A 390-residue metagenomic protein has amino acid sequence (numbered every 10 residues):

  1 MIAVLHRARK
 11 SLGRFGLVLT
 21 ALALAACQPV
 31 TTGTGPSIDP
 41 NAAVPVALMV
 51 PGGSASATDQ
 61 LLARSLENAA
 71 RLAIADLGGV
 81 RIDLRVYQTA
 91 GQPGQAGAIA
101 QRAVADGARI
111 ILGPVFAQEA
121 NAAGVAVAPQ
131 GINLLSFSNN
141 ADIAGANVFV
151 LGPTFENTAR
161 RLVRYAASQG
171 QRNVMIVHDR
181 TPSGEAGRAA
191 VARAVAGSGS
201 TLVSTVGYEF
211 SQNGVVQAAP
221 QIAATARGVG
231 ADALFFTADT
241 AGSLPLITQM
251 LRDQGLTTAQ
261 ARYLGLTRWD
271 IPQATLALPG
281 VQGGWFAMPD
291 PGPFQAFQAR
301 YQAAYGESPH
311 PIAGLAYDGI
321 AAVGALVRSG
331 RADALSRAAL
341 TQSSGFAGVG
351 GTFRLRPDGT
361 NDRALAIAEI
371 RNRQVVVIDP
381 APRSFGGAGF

Functional and structural regions predicted by a protein language model:
A23-A26: C-terminal motif of bacterial Sec signal peptides marking the signal peptidase cleavage site
Q28-T31: Bacterial signal peptide processing site
L61, S65, D76, V80-D142: Beta-alpha junction/loop-to-helix N-cap segments that form part of ligand/metal-binding clefts
A103-V115, L134-F137, M175-H178, V229-S243 (+2 more regions): Periplasmic-binding protein-like
N133-L135, D142-Y165, H178, L278-D290: Short beta-strand elements at the ligand-binding edges of bilobed clamshell
G152-G207: An alpha-beta-alpha
L244-Y317, R331, A381, F385-A388: Extracellular/periplasmic periplasmic-binding protein-like sensory domains
Y305-I320, G324-D379, G389-F390: Segments of small-molecule ligand-sensing domains
